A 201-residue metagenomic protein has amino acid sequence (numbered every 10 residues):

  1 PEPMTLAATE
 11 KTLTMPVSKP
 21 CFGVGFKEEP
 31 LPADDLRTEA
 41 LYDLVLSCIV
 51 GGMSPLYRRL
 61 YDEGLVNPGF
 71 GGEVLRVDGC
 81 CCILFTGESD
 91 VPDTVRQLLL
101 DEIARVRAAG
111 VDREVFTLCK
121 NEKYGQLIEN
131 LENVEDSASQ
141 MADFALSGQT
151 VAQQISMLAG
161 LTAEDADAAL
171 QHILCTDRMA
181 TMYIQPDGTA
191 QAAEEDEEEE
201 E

Functional and structural regions predicted by a protein language model:
P1-D35, S47-D93, Q97, S156-M182 (+1 more regions): Non-catalytic beta-strand/loop surface segments
K19, P55, R59-N67, V106-A152 (+1 more regions): Short acidic/His-enriched helical or mixed secondary-structure segments at domain edges of catalytic enzymes and some
D78-Y124: C-terminal structural cap/anchor segments
